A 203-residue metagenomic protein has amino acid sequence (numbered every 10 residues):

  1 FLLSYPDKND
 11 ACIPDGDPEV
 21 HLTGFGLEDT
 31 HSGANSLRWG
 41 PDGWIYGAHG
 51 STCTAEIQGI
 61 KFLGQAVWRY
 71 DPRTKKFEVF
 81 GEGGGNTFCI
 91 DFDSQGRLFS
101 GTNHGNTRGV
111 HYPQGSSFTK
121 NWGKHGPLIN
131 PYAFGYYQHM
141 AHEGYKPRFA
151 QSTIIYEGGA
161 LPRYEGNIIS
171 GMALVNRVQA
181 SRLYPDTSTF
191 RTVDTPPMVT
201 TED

Functional and structural regions predicted by a protein language model:
F1-D203: Beta-propeller domains with acidic blade repeats across secreted/periplasmic ectodomains and cytosolic WD/CNH propellers
